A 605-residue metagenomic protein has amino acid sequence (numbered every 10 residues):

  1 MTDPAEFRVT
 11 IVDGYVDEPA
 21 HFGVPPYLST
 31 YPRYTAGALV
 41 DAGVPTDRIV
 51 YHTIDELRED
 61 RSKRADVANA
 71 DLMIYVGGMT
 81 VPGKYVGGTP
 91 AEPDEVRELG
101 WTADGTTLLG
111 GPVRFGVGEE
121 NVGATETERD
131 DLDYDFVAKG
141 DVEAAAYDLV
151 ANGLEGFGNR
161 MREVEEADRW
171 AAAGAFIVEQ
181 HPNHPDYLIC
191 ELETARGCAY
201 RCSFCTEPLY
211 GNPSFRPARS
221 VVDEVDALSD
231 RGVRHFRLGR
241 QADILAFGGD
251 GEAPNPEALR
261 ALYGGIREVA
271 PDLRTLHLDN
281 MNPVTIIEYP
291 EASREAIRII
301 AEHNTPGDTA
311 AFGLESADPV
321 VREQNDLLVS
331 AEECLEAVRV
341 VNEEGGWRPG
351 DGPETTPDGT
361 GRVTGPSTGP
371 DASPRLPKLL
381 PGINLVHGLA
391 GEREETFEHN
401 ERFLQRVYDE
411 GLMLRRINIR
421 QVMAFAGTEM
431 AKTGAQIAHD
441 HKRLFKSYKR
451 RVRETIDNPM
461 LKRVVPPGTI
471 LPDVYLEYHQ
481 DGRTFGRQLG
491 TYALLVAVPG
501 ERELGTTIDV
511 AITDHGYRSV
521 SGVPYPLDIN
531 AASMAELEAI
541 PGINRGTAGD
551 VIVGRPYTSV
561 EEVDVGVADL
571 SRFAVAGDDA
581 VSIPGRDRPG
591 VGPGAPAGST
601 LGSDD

Functional and structural regions predicted by a protein language model:
P4, V9-V12, D226-E392: Conserved SAM/AdoMet-binding glycine-rich loop
V16, D148-E191, G516-Y517, G577-D604: N-terminal [4Fe-4S]-dependent radical SAM core
V50-R169, V474: Glycine-rich beta-alpha loop elements in corrinoid/cobalamin-binding modules across cobalamin-dependent enzymes
E119-E128, A292-I297, A390-Y408: Catalytic cores of alpha/beta
N183-S220: Canonical Radical SAM [4Fe-4S] cluster-binding loop centered on the CxxxCxxC motif and its immediate flanking residues
H439-L527: Terminal RNA-binding accessory module
G522-P541, V553, V563-V565, V575-G590: Extended, structured, electrostatic nucleic-acid-contact surfaces
N544-R545: Small-residue hinge/turn detector
